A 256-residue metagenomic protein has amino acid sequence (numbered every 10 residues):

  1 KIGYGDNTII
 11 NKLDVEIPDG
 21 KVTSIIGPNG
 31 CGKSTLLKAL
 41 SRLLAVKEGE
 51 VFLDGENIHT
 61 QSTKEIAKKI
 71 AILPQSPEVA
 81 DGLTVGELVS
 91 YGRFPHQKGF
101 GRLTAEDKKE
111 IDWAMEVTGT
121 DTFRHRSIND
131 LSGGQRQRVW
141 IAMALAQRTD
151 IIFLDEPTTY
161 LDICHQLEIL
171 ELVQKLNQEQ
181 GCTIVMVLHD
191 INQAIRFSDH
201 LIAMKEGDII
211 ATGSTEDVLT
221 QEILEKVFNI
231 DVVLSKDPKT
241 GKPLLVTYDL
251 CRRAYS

Functional and structural regions predicted by a protein language model:
I26-P28: The feature captures the beta-strand-to-loop junction immediately N-terminal to the Walker
S41: Helix-to-loop junction immediately C-terminal to a conserved catalytic motif
G49-N57, I66: Conserved ABC transporter NBD signature motif
S90, A105-F123, R148: Conserved ABC ATPase "signature" region
R102, S127-L131, Q135: Conserved ABC ATPase signature
I152-E156: Catalytic Walker B motif of ABC-type/P-loop ATPase nucleotide-binding domains
V227-S256: ABC ATPase nucleotide-binding domains
